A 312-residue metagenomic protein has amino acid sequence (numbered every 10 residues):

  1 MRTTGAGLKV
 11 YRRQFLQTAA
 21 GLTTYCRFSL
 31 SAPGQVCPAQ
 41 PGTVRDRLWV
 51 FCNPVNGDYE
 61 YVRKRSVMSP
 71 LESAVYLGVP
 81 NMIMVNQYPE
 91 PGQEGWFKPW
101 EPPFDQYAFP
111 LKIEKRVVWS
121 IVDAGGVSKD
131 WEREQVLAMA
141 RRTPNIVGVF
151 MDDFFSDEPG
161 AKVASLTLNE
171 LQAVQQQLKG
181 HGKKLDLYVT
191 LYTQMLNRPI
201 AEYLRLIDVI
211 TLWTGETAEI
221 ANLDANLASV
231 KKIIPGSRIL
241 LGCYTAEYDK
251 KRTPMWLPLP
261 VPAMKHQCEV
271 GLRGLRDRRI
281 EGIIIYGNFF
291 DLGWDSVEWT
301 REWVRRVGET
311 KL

Functional and structural regions predicted by a protein language model:
R2-L22: N-terminal secretory signal peptides and thylakoid transit peptides that target proteins across membranes
T3-K9, S29-R45: C-terminal segment of N-terminal export signals and the immediately downstream linker at the start of the mature
L22-S29: Hydrophobic h-region of N-terminal signal peptides that target proteins for export in Gram-negative bacteria
C37-L312: Glycan-processing catalytic domains of CAZymes
